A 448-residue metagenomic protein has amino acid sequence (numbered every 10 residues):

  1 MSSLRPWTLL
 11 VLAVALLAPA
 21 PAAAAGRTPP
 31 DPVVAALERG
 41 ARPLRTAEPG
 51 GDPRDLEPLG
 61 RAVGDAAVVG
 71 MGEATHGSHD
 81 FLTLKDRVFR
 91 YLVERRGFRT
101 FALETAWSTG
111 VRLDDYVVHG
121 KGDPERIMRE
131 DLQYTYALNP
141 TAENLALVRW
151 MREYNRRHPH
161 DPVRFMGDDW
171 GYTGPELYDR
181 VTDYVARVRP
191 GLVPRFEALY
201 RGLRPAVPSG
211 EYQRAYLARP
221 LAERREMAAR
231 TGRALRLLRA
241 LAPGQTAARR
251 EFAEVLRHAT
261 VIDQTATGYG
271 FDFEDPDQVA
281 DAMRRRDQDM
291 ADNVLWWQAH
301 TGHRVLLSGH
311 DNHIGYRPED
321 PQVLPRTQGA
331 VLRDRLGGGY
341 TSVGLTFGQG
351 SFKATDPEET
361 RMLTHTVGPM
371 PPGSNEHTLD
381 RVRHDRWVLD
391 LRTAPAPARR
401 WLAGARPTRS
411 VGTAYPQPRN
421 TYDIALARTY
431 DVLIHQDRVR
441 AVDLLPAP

Functional and structural regions predicted by a protein language model:
M1-G26: Secretory targeting and sorting signals
A25-P448: Structured catalytic-domain cores with a bias toward divalent-metal coordination
